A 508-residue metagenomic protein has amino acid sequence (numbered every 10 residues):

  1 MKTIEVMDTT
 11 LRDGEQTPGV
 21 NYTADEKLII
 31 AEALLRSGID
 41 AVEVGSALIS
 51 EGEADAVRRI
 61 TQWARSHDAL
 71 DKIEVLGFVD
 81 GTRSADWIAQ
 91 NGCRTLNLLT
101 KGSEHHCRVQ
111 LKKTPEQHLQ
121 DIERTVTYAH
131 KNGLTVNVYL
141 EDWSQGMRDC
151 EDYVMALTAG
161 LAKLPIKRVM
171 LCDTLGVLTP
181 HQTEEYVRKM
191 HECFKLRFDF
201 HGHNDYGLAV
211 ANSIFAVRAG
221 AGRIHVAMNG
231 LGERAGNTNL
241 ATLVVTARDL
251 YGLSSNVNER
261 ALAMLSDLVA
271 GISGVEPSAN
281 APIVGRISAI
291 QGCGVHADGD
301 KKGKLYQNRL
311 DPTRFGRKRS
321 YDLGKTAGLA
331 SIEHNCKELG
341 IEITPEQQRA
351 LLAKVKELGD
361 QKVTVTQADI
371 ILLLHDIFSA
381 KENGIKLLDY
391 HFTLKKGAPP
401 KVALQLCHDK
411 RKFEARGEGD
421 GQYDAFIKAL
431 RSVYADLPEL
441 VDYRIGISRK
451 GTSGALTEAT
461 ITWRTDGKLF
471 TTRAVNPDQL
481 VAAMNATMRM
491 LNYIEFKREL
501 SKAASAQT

Functional and structural regions predicted by a protein language model:
T3-I4, D8-T10, Y251-R416, S453-L456: A mid-to-C-terminal "edge-of-domain" accessory segment
I4-V6, Q16-V42, Q62-W63, H67-D68 (+2 more regions): Alpha/beta enzyme core
D13, T17-P18, S46-G52, S103-H105 (+6 more regions): Short, small-residue-enriched loops and turns at beta-alpha junctions that line or gate enzyme active sites
Q16, I29-I30, L35, T364-A482: Non-catalytic terminal/interface segments that mediate subunit docking, oligomerization, and allosteric communication
L48-H67, I73-L76, D80-A85: N-terminal active-site wall of soluble small-molecule enzyme domains
C107, H225-E233, V245-V257, F315-Y321 (+2 more regions): Short beta-alpha connecting loops at secondary-structure transitions that line or flank enzyme active sites
L175-L178, E185-K301: Catalytic alpha/beta core domains of metabolic enzymes, predominantly
L469-T471, V475-A504: Mixed-charge, glycine-accented linear interaction segment located at domain edges/termini
